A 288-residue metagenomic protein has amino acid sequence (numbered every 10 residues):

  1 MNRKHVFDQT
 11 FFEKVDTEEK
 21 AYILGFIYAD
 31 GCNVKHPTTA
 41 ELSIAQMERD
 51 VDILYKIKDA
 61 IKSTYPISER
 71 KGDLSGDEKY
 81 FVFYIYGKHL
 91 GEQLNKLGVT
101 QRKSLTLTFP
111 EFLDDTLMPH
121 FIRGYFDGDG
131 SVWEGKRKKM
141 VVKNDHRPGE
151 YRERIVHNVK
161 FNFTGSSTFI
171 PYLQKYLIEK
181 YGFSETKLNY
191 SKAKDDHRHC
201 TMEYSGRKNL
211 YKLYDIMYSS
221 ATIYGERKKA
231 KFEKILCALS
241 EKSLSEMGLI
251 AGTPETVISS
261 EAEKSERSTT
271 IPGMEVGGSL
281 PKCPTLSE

Functional and structural regions predicted by a protein language model:
M1-E288: Internal intein/HINT superfamily modules and their associated LAGLIDADG
